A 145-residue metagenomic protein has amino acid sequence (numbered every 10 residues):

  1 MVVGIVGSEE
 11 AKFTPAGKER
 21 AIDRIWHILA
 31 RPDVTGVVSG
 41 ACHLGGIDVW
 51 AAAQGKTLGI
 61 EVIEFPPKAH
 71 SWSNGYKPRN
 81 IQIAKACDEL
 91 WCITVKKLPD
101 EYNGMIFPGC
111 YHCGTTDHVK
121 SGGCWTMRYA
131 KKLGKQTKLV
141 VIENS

Functional and structural regions predicted by a protein language model:
M1-N144: Acidic/glycine-enriched connector segments
